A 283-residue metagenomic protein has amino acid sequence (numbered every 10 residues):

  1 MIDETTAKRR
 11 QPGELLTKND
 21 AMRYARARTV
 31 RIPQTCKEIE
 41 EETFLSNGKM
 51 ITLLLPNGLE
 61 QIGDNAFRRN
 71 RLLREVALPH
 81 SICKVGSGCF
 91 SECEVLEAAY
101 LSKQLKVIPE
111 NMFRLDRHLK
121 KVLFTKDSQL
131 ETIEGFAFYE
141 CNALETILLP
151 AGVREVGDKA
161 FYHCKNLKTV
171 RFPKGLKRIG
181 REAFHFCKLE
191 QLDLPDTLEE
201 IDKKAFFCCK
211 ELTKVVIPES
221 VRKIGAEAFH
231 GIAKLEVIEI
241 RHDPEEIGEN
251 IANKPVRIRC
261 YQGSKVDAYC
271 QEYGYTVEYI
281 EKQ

Functional and structural regions predicted by a protein language model:
M1-L15, R23-E38, G48-Q61, R71-K84 (+9 more regions): Structural signature of tandem-repeat unit edges
D20, E41-T43, D64-A66, G86-C89 (+6 more regions): Consensus positions within tandem repeat domains that build extended binding/scaffold surfaces
F113-R114, S128, A137-Y139, Y162 (+4 more regions): A structural signal for leucine-rich repeat
